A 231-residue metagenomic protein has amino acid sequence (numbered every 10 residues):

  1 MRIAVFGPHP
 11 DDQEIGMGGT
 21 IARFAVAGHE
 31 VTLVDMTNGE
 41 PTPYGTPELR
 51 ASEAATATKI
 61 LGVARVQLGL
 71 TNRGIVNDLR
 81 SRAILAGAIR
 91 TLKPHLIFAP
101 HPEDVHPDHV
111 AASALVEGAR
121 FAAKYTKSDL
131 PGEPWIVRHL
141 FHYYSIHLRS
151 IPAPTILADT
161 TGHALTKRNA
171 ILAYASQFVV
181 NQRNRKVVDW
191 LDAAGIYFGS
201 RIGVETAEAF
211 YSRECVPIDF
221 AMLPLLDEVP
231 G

Functional and structural regions predicted by a protein language model:
M1-A4, V76-G231: Metal-dependent de-N-acetylase/amidase catalytic core
M1-L92, Y211, L223-P230: Active-site rim/loop-helix segments in enzyme catalytic domains that contact anionic ligands
